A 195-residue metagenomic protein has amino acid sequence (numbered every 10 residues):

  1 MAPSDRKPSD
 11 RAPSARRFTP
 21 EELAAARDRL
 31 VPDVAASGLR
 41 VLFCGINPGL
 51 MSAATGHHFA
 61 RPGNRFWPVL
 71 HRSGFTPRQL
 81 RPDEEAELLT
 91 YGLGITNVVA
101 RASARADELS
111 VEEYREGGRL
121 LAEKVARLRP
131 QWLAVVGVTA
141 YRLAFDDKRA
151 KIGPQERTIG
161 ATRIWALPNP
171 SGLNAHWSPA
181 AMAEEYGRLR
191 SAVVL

Functional and structural regions predicted by a protein language model:
M1-P32, A36-S37, P62, R105-L121 (+1 more regions): C-terminal capping/extension of enzyme domains
R16-E21, R78, E123-Q131: Structured alpha/beta reader/binder surfaces that contact nucleic acids or chromatin modification marks
L30-A36, Q79-L88, K124: Short amphipathic alpha-helices and their capping/turn segments at secondary-structure boundaries
A35, R40-I46: Short, hydrophobic/glycine-enriched beta-strand segments
L50-A53, A104-R105, Y141-A144, L173-H176: Short catalytic/ligand-binding loop motif for oxyanion handling, primarily in non-cytosolic enzymes, centered on
S52-E112: Short, surface-exposed acidic-centric catalytic microdomains
T90-R149: Internal catalytic-core helix/loop-beta-alpha segment that presents or stabilizes conserved functional determinants
